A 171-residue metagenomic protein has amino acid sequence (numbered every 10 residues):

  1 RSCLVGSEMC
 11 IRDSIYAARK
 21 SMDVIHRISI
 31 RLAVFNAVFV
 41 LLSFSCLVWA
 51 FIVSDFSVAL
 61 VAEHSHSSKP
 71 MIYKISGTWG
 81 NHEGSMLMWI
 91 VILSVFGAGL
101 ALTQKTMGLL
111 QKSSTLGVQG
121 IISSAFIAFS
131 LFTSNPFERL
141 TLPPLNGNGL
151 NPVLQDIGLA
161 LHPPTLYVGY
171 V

Functional and structural regions predicted by a protein language model:
R1-G6, C10-I11: Single conserved hydrophobic/aromatic residue that forms the stacking wall/gate of nucleotide- or nucleobase-binding
V5-S7, A33-V40, F44, V91-S94 (+3 more regions): Residues within membrane-spanning alpha-helices of integral membrane proteins, especially the hydrophobic core/packing
S14-D23, E138-P144, V171: Conserved, charged catalytic cores of large soluble enzymes
K20-L41, G99-S124: Membrane-interfacial loop-to-helix junctions in multi-pass inner-membrane proteins
V40-K69, S76-A101, F129-E138: Transmembrane-helix bundle segments that line or gate the permeation/cavity pathway in multi-pass membrane proteins
H66-M86, N148-V168: Short aromatic-rich membrane-water interface segments that cap or initiate transmembrane helices in multi-pass membrane
V95, Q111-V118, I122-A125, L150 (+2 more regions): Catalytic-domain carbohydrate-binding cleft regions of carbohydrate-active enzymes
I127-G158: C-terminal ends of transmembrane alpha-helices and the immediately adjacent extracellular/lumenal or cytosolic loop
